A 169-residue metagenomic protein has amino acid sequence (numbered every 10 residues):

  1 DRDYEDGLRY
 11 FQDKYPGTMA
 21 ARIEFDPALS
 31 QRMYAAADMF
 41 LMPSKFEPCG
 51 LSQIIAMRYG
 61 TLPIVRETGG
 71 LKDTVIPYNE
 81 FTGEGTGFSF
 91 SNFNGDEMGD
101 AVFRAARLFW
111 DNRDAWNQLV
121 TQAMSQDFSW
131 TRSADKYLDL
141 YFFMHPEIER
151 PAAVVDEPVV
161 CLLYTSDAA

Functional and structural regions predicted by a protein language model:
R2-S30: Nucleotide-activated donor-binding/catalytic signature segment of Leloir-type glycosyltransferases, i.e., the conserved
G17, T61, F128: Short glycine/serine/threonine/alanine-rich loop segments
R32-Q118: Catalytic binding pocket for nucleotide-activated donors in carbohydrate/polymer assembly enzymes
D111-D139: A charged, aromatic-enriched C-terminal amphipathic alpha-helix characteristic of glycosyltransferases across folds
W130-D156: C-terminal alpha-helical cap of glycosyltransferases
Y164-A169: Conserved small/polar residues in nucleotide/adenosyl-binding loops
